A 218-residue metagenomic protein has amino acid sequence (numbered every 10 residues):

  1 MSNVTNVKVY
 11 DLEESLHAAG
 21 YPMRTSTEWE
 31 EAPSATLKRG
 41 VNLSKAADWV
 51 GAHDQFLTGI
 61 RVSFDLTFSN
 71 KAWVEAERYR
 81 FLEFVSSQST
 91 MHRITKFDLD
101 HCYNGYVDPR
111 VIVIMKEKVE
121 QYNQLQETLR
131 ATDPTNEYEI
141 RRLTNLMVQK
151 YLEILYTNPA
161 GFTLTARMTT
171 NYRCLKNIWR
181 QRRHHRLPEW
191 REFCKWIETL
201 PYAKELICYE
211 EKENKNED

Functional and structural regions predicted by a protein language model:
M1-D218: Family-specific signature for flavin-dependent thymidylate synthase
